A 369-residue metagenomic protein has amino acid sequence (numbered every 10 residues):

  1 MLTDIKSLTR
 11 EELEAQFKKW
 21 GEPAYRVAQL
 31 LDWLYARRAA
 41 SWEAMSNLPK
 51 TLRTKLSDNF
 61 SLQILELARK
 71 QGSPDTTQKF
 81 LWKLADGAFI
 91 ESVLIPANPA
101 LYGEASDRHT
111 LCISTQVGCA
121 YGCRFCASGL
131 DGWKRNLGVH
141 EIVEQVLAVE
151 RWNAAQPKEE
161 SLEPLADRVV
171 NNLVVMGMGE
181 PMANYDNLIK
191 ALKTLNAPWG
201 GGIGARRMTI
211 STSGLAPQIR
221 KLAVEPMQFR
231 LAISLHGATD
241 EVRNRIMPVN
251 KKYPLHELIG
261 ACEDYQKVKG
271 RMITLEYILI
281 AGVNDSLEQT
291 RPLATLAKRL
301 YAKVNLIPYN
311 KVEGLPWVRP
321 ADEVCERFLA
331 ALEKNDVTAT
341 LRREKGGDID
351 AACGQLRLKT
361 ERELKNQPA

Functional and structural regions predicted by a protein language model:
M1-I90, L94-P96, P157-S161, E263-R271 (+1 more regions): Auxiliary Fe-S-binding modules of radical SAM enzymes
R37, P99-A100, G129-W133, T239-D240 (+1 more regions): A short, flexible beta-alpha/helix-coil linker loop
S73, S114-T115, S128, S211 (+1 more regions): Short linear Ser/Thr-Pro motifs
T76, H109, V169-N172: Exposed loop/turn and edge beta-strand positions of beta-sandwich/beta-sheet ligand-binding modules
P99-R151, A155: Canonical Radical SAM [4Fe-4S] cluster-binding loop centered on the CxxxCxxC motif and its immediate flanking residues
Y102-D107, E159-R168, K365-A369: Intrinsically disordered, low-complexity linkers and terminal tails enriched in Pro/Gly and often acidic or mixed-charge
E150-N335, A339: Conserved AdoMet/S-adenosylmethionine-binding subsite of the radical SAM
